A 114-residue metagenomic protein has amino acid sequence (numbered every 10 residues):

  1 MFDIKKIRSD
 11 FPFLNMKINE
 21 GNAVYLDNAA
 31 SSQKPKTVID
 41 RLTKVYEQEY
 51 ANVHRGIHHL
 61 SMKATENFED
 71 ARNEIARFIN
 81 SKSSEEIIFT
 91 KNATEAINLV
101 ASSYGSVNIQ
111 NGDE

Functional and structural regions predicted by a protein language model:
M1-E114: Pyridoxal 5′-phosphate
